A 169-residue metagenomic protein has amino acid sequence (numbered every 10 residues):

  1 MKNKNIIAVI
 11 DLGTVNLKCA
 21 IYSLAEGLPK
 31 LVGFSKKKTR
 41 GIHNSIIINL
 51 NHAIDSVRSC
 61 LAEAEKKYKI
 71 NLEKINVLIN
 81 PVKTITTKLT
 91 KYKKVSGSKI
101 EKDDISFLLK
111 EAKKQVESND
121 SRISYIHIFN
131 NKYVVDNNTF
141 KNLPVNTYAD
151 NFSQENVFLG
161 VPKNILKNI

Functional and structural regions predicted by a protein language model:
M1-N16, S23-K74, I79-I169: Nucleotide/phosphate-binding catalytic cleft detector across ATP-hydrolyzing and phosphate-transferring enzymes
